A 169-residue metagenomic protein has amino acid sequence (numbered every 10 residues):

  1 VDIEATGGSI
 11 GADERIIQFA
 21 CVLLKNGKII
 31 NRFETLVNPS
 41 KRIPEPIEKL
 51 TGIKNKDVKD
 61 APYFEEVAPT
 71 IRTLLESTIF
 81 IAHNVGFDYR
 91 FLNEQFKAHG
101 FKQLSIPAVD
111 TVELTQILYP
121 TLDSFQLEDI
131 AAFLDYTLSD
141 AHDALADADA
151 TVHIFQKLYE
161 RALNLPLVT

Functional and structural regions predicted by a protein language model:
V1-S105, P120-H142: Conserved non-catalytic scaffold segment of RNase H-like nuclease domains
R90, E113, D149: Active-site phosphate/pyrophosphate-handling residues
N93, Q116, A132, H153-Q156: A broadly conserved amphipathic alpha-helix scaffold signal in soluble, globular proteins
K102-T115: Conserved beta-strand -> loop -> alpha-helix junction used to position metal-binding or nucleic-acid-contacting
L138, H142, A146, N164-L165: Cysteine endopeptidase catalytic domains of the caspase/legumain-like
D143-Q156: Acidic, divalent-metal-coordinating active-site segment for phosphoryl/phosphodiester hydrolysis, typified by short
I154-T169: Acidic two-metal-ion nuclease catalytic site recognized across multiple nuclease folds, prominently DnaQ/RNase D-T
